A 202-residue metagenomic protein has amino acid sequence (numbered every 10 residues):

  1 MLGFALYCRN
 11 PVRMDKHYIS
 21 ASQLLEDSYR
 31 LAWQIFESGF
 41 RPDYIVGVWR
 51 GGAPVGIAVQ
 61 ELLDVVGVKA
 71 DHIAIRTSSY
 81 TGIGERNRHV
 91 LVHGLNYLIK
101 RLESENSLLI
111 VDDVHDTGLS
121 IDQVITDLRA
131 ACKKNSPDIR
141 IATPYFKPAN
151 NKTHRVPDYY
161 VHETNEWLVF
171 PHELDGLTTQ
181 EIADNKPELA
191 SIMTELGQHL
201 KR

Functional and structural regions predicted by a protein language model:
M1-R202: PRPP-associated nucleotide enzymes
